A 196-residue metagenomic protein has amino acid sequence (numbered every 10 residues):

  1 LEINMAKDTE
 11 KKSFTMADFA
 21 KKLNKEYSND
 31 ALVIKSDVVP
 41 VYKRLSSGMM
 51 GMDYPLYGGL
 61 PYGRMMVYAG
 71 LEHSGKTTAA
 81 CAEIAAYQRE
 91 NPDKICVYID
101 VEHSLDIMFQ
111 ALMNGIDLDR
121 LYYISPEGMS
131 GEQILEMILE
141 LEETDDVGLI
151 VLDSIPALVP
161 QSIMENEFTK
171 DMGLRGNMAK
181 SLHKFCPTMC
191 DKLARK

Functional and structural regions predicted by a protein language model:
L1-M5: Short, Lys/Arg-enriched N-terminal segments with co-localized hydrophobic residues within the first ~10-30 amino acids
A6-Y123, G131, L135-E143: The Walker A/P-loop phosphate-binding site
K7, V67, P126-K196: P-loop NTPase motor core
